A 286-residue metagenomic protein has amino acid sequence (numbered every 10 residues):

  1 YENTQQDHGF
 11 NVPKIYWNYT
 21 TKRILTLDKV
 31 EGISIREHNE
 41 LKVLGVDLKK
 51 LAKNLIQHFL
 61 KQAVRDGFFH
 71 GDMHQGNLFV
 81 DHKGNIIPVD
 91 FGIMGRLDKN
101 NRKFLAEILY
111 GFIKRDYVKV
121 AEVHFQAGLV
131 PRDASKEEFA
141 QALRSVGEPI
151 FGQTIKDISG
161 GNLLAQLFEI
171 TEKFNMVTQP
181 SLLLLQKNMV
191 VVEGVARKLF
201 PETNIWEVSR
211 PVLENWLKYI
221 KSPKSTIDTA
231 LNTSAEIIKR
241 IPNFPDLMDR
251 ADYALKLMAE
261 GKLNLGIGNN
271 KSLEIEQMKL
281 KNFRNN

Functional and structural regions predicted by a protein language model:
Y1-N286: Conserved catalytic cores of large enzyme domains
